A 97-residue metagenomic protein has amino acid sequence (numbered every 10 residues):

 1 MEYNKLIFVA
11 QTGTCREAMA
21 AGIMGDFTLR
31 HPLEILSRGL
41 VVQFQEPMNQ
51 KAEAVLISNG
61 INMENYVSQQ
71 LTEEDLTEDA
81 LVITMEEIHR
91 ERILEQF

Functional and structural regions predicted by a protein language model:
M1-E78: Conserved active-site segments centered on acidic
Q69-F97: Glycine/proline-rich loop-helix segments at beta-alpha junctions forming the active-site rim of enzyme cores
